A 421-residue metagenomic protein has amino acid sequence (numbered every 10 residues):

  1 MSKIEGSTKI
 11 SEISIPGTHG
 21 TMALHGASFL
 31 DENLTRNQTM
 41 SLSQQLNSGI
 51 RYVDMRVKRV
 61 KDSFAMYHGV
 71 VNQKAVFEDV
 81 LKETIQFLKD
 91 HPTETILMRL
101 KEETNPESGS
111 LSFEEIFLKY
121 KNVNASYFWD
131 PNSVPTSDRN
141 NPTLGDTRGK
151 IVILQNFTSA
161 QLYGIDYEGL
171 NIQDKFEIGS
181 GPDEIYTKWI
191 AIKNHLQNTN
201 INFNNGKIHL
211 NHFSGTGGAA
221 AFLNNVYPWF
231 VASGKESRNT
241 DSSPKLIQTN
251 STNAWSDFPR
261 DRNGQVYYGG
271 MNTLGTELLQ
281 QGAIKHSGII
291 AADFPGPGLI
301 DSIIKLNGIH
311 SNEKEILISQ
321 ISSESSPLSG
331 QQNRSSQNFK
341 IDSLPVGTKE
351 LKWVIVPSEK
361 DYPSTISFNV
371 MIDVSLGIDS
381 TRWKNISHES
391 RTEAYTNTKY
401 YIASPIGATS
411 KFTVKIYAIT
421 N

Functional and structural regions predicted by a protein language model:
M1-S48, K61-D90, T95, Q161-I165 (+1 more regions): Long, acidic (Asp/Glu-rich), low-complexity accessory segments flanking structured domains
R56, M98, I153, I290: Conserved, mostly hydrophobic/aromatic
N122, F128-Q280: Surface-exposed substrate-engagement region within the catalytic domains of secreted or surface-exposed extracellular
P135, E324-V346, K360-P363: Surface-exposed ligand/attachment interfaces on beta-rich extracellular proteins
E359-G377: Short, surface-exposed beta-strand/strand-loop-strand elements in extracellular ectodomains
R382-A394: Beta-sandwich interaction modules
E393-G407, F412: Noncatalytic modules at the cell exterior or secretory-pathway interfaces, chiefly beta-strand-rich lectin/adhesion
K411-N421: Short, structured beta-strand segments at or near domain termini in extracellular proteins/domains
